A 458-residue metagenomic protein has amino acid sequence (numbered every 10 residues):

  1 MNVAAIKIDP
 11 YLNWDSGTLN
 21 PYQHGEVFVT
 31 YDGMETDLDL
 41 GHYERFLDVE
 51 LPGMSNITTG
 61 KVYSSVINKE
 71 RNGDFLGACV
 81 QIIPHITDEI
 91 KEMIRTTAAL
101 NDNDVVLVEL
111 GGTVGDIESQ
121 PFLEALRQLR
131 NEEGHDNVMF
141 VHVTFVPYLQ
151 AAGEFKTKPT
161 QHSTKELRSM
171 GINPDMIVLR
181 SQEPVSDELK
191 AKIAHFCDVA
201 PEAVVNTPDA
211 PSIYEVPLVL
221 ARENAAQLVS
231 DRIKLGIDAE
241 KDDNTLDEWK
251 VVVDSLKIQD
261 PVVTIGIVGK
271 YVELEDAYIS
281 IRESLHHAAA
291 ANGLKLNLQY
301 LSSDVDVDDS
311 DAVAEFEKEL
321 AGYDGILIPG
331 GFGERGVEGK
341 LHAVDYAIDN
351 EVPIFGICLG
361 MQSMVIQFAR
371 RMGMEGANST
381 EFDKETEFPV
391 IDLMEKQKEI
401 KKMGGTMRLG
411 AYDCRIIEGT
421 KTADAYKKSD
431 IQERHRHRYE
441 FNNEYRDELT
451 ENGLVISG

Functional and structural regions predicted by a protein language model:
M1, E319-D413, E418-K421: Cysteine-nucleophile active-site neighborhood
M1-N297, S302-G325, G331-G333, G339-Y346 (+1 more regions): Flexible phosphate-sensing "switch/lid" loops adjacent to ATP/NTP-binding sites across phosphate-transfer
D9, C358, H437: Active-site glycine-centered loops adjacent to acidic/histidine catalytic or metal-binding residues that shape
V49, D231, L235, H287 (+4 more regions): Short, well-ordered loop/turn and helix-capping segments at boundaries between secondary-structure elements and domains
K165-M170, I400-G404, K421-Y426: Short, flexible, solvent-exposed loop/turn segments with mixed acidic/basic and small polar residues
D238-D242, F355-G356, M374-E381, A423 (+2 more regions): Acidic/polar loop patches that form or flank catalytic/metal-binding clefts of enzymes that bind anionic ligands
D254-Q259, F316-K318, D383, M403-T406 (+1 more regions): Replace "in large, NTP-powered and nucleic-acid-processing enzymes" with "in large, NTP-powered factors and other
L409, D413, I417-G458: C-terminal and late-domain segments of enzyme folds
